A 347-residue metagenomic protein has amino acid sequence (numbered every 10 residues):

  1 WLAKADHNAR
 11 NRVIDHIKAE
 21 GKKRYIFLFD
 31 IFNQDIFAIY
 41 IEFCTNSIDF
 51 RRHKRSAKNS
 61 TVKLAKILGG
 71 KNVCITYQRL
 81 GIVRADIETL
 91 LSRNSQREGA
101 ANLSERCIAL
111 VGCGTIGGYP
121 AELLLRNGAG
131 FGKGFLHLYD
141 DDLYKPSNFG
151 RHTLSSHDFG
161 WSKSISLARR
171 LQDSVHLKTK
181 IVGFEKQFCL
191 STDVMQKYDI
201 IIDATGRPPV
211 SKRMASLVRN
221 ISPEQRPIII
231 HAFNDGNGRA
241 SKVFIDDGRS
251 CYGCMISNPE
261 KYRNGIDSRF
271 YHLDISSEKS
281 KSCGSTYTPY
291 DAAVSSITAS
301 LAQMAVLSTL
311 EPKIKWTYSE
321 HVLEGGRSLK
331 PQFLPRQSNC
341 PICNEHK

Functional and structural regions predicted by a protein language model:
W1-R84, E88-L91, A204-K347: Glycine-rich phosphate/adenylate-binding loop
E98-K145: Glycine-rich adenosine-cofactor-binding loop
V111, Y139-D141, F184, D203-A204 (+1 more regions): Generic beta-strand/beta-sheet core signal
N127-A129, T153, V218-I221: Active-site catalytic pocket residues across diverse enzymes, especially alpha/beta-hydrolases
F135-L177: Glycine-rich phosphate-binding loop and adjoining beta1-alpha1-beta2 segment of Rossmann-like nucleotide-binding folds
S166-I200, T205-V210: A structured beta-alpha segment of the ubiquitous adenosine-cofactor-binding alpha/beta core
